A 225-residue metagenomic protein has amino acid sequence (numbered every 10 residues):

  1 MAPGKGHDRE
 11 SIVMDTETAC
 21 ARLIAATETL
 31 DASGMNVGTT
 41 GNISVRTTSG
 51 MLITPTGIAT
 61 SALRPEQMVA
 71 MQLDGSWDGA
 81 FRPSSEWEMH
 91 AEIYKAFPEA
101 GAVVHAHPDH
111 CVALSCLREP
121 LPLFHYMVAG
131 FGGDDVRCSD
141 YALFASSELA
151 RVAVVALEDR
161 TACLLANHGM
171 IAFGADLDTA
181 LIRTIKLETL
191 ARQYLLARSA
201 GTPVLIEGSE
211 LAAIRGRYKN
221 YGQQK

Functional and structural regions predicted by a protein language model:
G4-G6: Residue-identity detector for glycine
R9-K225: Glycine-rich flexible loops
